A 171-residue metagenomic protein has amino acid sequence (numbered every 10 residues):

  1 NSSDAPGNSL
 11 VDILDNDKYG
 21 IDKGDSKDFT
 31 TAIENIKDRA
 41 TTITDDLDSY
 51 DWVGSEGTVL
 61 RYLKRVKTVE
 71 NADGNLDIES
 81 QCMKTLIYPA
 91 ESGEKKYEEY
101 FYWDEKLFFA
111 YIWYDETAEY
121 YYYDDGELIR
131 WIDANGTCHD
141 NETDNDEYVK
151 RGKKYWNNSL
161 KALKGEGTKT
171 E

Functional and structural regions predicted by a protein language model:
N1-A5: Bacterial Sec-dependent signal peptides at the C-terminal "C-region" and cleavage site
P6-D73, E116-E171: Long terminal segments
Y62-E116: Mature extracytoplasmic domains of secretory-pathway proteins
